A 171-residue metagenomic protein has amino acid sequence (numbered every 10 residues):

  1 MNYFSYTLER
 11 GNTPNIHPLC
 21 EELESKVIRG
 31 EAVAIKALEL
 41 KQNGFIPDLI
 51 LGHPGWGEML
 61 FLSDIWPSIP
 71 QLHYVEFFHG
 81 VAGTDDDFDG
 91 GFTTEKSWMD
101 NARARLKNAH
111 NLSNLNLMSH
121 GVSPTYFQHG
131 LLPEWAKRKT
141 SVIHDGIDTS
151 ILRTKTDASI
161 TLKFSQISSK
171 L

Functional and structural regions predicted by a protein language model:
M1-L40, G44: A conserved catalytic-core segment of Leloir-type glycosyltransferases
R10-C20, S68-A109, S150-S159: Acceptor-binding helix/loop patch of EC 2.4 sugar-transfer enzymes, predominantly nucleotide-sugar-dependent
E39-W56, P70-L72: Short N-terminal targeting/anchoring amphipathic segment
N43, S113-L115: Structural alpha-helical scaffold elements that stabilize or flank donor/cofactor-binding regions in carbohydrate
L51, N116-T125: A short beta-strand/loop micro-motif in the catalytic core of glycosyltransferases that engages the nucleotide-sugar
G57-L60, H129-G130: Short, well-ordered alpha-helical microsegments
F127, G146: Carbohydrate-associated surface elements
K155-L171: Nucleotide-sugar donor-binding and catalytic loop/hinge architecture of NDP-sugar-dependent glycosyltransferases
